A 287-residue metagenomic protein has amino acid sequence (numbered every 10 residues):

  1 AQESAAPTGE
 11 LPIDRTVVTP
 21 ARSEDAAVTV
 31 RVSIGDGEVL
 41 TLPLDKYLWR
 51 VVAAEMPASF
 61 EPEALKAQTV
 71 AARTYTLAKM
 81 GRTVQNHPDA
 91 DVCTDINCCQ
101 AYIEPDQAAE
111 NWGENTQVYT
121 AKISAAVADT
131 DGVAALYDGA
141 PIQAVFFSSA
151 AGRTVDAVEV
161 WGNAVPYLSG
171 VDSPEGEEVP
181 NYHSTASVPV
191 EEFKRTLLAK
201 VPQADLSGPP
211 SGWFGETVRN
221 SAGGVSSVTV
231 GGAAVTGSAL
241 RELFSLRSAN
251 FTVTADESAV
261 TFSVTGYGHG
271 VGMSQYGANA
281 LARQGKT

Functional and structural regions predicted by a protein language model:
A1-T287: Conserved, single-site charged/polar hotspot
